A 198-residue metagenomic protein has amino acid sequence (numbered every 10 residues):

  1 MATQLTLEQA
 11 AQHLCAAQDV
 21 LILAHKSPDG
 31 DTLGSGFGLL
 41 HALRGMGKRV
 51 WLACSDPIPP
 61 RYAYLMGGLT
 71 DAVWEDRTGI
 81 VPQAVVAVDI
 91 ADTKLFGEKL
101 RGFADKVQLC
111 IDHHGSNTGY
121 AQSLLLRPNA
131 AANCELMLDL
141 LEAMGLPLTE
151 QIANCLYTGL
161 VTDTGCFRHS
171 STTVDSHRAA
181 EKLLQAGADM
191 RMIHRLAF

Functional and structural regions predicted by a protein language model:
M1-F198: Replace "Mg2+/Mn2+-dependent" with "divalent metal-dependent
